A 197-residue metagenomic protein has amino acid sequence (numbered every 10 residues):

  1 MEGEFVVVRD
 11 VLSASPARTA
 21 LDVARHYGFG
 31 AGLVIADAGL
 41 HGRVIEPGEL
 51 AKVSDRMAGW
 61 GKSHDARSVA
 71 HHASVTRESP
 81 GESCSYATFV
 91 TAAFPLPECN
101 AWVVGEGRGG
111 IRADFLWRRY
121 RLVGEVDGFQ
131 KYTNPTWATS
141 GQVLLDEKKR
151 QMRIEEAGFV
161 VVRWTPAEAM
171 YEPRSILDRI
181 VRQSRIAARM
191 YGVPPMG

Functional and structural regions predicted by a protein language model:
M1-G48: Hydrophobic alpha-helical segments and helix pairs
L40-G197: Surface segments flanking catalytic/ligand-binding clefts of nucleic-acid enzymes
